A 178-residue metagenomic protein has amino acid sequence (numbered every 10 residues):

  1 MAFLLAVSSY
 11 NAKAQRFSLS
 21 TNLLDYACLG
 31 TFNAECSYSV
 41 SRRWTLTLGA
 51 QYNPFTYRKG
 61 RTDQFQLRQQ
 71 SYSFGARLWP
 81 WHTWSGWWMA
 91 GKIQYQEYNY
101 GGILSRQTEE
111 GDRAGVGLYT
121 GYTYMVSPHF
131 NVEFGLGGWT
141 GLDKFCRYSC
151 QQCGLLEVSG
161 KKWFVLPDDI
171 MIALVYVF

Functional and structural regions predicted by a protein language model:
M1-V7: Bacterial N-terminal signal peptides
S8-A14: Sec/Tat signal peptide C-region and signal peptidase I cleavage site
Q15-F17, C28-F32, Q66-Y72, E110-V116 (+1 more regions): Residues that define the transmembrane beta-barrel architecture of outer-membrane proteins
R16-L19, T56-K59, G101-L104, C153-S159: Extracytoplasmic loops and strand-loop junctions of Gram-negative outer membrane beta-barrel proteins
S18-E35, N53, R61, T83: Solvent-exposed loop/turn segments connecting transmembrane beta-strands in outer-membrane beta-barrel proteins
D25, S37-V40, F164: Short secondary-structure boundary/capping segments within folded domains
Y38-F134, A173-Y176: Gram-negative (and chloroplast) outer-membrane scaffold detector with strong preference for beta-barrel transmembrane
S127-F178: Predominantly the C-terminal beta-signal and adjacent terminal strand-loop region of outer-membrane beta-barrel
